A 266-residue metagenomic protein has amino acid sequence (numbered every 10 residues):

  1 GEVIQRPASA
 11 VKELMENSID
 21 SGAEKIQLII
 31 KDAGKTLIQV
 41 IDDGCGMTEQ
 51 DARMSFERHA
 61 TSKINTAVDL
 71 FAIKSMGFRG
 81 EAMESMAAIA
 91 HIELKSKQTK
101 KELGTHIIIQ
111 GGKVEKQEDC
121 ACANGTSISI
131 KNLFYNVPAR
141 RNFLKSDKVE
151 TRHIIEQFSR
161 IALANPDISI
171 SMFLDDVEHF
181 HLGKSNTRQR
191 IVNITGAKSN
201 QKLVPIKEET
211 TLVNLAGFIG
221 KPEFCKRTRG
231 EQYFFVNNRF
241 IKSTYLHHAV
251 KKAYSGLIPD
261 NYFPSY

Functional and structural regions predicted by a protein language model:
E2-Y266: N-terminal phosphate-binding caps/lids of nucleotide- and nucleic-acid-binding domains
